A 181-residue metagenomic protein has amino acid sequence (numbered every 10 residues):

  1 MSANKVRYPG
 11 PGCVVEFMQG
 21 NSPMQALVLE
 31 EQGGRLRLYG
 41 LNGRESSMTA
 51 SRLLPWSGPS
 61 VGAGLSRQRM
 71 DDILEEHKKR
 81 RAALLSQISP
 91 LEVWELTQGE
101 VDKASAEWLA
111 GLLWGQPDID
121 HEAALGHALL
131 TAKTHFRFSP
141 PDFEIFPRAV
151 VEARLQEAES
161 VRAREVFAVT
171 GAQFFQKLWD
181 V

Functional and structural regions predicted by a protein language model:
S2-V181: Charge-lined substrate channels and their catalytic hotspots, especially those that engage the 3′ end of RNA
